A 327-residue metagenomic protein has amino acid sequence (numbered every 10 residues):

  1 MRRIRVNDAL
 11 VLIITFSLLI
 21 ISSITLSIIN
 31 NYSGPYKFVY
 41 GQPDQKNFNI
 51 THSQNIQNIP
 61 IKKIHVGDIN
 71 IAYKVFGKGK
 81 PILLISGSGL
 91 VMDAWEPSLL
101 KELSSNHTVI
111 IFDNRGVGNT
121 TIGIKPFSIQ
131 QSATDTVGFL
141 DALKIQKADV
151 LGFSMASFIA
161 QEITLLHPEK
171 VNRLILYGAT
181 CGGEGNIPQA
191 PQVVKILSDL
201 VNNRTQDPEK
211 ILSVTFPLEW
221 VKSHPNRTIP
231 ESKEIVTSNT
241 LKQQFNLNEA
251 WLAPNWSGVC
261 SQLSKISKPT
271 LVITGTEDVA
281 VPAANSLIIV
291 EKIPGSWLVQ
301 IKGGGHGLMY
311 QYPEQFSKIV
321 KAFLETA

Functional and structural regions predicted by a protein language model:
I69-N119: Conserved HGGG/HGGXW glycine-rich cap/lid loop of the alpha/beta-hydrolase fold
I111, R115-L151: Active-site loop/oxyanion-hole signature of alpha/beta-hydrolase fold enzymes
S157-P168, L174: Short glycine-enriched nucleophile-adjacent loop and the immediately C-terminal alpha-helix near the catalytic center
L165, L174-N203: Flexible "cap/lid" loop of the alpha/beta hydrolase fold
Q206-S257, S261-Q262: Conserved alpha/beta-hydrolase catalytic His-Asp/Glu region
I266, V272-T274: Short beta-strand/loop motif that positions the catalytic acidic residue of the alpha/beta-hydrolase fold
E277-V281: Acidic catalytic loop of the alpha/beta-hydrolase fold
S296-A327: Catalytic active-site module of serine/aspartate enzymes centered on a nucleophile-bearing elbow/loop
